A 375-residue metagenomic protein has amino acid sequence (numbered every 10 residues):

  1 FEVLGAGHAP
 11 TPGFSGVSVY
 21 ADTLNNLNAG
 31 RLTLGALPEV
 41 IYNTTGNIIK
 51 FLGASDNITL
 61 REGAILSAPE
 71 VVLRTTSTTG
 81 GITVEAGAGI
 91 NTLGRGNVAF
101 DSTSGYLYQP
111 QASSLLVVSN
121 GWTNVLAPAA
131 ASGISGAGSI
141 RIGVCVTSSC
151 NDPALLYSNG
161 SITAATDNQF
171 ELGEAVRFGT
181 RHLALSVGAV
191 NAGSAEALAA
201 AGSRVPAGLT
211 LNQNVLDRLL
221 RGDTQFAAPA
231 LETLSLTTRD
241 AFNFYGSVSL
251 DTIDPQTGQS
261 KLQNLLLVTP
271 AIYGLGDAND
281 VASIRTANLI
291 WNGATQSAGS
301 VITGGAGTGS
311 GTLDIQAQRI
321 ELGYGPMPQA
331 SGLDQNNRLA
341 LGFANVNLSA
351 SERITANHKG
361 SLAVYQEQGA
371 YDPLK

Functional and structural regions predicted by a protein language model:
F1-K375: Extracellular and secretory-pathway beta-repeat/beta-biased strand scaffolds
